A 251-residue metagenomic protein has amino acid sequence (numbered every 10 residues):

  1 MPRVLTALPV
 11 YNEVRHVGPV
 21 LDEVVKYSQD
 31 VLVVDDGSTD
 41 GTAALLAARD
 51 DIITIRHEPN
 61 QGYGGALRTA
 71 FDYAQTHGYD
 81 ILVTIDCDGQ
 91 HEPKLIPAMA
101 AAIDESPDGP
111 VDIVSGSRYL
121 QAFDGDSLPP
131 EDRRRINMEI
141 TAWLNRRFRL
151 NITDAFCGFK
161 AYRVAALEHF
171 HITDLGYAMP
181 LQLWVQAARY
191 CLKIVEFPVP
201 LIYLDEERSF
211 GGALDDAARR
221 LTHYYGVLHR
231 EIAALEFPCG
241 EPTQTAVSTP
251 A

Functional and structural regions predicted by a protein language model:
M1, I172-A251: Hydrophobic helical membrane-anchoring modules
Y11-Y27: Short, well-formed alpha-helical segments that are part of the catalytic scaffolds of diverse glycosyltransferases
R15-P19, D40-A48: Acidic helix N-cap motif at the loop->helix transition within catalytic regions of sugar-transfer enzymes
V17, V24, A70, D88 (+3 more regions): Residue-level signature of catalytic and energy-coupling elements of molecular machines, predominantly ATP/GTP-dependent
L21, Q29-S38, I55-H57: Short beta-strand/loop segment that forms part of the nucleotide-sugar
D35-A44, G89: A conserved acidic beta->alpha catalytic loop
E58-P59, Y63-T76, P93-Y177, L204-L214: Acceptor/aglycone-binding surface of glycosyltransferases and processive sugar-polymer synthases
Y79-Q90: Short beta-strand-to-loop acidic/aromatic patch adjacent to the donor-nucleotide binding site
